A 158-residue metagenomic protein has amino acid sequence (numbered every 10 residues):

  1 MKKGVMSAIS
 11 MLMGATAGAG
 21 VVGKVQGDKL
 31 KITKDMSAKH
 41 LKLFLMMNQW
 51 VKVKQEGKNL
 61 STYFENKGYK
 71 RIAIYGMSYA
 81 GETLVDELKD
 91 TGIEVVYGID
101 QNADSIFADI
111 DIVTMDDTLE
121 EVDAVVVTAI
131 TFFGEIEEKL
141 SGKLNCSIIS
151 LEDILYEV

Functional and structural regions predicted by a protein language model:
K2-V158: Hydrophobic, well-ordered beta-alpha structural blocks that scaffold small-molecule cofactor pockets
